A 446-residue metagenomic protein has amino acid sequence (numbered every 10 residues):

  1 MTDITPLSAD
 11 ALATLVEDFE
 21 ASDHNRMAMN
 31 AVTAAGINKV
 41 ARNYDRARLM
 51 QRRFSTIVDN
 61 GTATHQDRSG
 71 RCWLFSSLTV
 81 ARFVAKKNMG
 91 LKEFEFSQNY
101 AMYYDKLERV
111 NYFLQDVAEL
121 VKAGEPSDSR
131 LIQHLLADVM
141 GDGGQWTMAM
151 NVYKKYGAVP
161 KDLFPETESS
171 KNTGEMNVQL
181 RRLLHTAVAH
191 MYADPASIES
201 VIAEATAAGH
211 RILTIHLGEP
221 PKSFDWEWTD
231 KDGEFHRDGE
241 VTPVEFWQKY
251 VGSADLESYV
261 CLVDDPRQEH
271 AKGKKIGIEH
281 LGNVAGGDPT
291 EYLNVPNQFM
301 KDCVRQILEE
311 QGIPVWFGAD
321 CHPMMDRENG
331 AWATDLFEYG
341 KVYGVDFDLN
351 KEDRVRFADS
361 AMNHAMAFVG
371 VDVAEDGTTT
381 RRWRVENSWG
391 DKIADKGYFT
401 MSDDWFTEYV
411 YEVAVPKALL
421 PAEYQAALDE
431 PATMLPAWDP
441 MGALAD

Functional and structural regions predicted by a protein language model:
M1-D3, A445-D446: Non-Sec secretion/translocation targeting segments of pathogen effectors
T2-T62: N-terminal regions that are enriched for targeting/export leaders and immediately downstream pro/stem segments
A47-V315, W383, I393-K396, D403 (+1 more regions): Active-site nucleophile-adjacent alpha helix/oxyanion-hole segment immediately C-terminal to the catalytic cysteine
C72, Y153, R356-G390: Catalytic nucleophile-His microenvironment captured as a short glycine-rich beta-strand/loop that brackets
F75, F317-D320, V369: Short His-Asn-centered micro-motif
G287-N363: Long, positively charged binding patches that form subdomain-scale interaction surfaces for polyanionic ligands
T290-L293, K301-I307, D353-A358, A367-E375 (+5 more regions): Generic recognition of flexible, low-complexity loop/linker segments
A374, T378-D446: Conserved catalytic-core surface of thiol
